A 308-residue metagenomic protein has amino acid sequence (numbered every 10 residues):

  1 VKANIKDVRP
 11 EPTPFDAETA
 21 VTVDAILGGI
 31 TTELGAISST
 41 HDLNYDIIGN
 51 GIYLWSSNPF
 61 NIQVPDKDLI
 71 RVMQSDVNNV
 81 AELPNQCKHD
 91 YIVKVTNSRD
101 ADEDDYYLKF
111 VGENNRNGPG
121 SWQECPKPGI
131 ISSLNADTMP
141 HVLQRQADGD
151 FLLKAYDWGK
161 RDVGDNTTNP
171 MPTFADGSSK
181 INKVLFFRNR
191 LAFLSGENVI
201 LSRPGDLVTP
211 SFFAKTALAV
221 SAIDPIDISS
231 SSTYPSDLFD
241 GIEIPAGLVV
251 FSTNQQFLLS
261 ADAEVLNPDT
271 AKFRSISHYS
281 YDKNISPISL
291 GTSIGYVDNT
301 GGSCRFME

Functional and structural regions predicted by a protein language model:
V1-D66, D90-S98, E103-K109, H141: Extended, beta-strand-rich, solvent-exposed assembly scaffolds of outer structural proteins
H41-I47, S98, H141-Q144, V184 (+2 more regions): Short, exposed beta-strand/loop patches in secreted or surface proteins that constitute
P59-N79: Extended Gly/Ser/Thr-rich low-complexity repeat segments, especially those forming or decorating extracellular
K109-T168: Long, low-complexity, polar/charged, intrinsically disordered or flexibly structured peripheral segments
R145-D165, L194-I223, L259-N267: Beta-propeller domains
P170-E197, P235-G241: Beta-strand-rich domains and repeat architectures in extracellular enzymes and scaffolds, especially beta-propellers
V184-S221, R274-Y296: Carboxylate/His-rich catalytic cores and anion/metal-binding grooves
N198, S229-E308: Beta-sheet-dominated scaffold domains
